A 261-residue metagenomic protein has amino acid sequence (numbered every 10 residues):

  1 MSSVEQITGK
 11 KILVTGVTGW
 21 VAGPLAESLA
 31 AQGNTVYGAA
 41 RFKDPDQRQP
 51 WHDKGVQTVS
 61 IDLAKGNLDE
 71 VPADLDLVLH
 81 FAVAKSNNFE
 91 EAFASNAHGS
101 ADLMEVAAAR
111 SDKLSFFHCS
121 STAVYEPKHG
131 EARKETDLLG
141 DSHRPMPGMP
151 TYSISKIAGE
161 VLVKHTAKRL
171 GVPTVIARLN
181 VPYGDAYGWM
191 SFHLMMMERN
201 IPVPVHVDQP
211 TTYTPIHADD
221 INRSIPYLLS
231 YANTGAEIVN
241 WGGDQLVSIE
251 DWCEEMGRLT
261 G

Functional and structural regions predicted by a protein language model:
V4, I12-Q32: N-terminal Rossmann NAD(P)H-binding glycine-rich loop of SDR-like oxidoreductase domains
A39-D44: N-terminal Rossmann-fold cofactor-binding loop
P45, S60-H98: NAD(P)H-binding glycine-rich loop region in Rossmannoid oxidoreductase-like domains and their noncatalytic homologs
A84-K85, T122-H129, N180-Y183: Active-site segment of SDR-like NAD(P)-dependent oxidoreductases
A101-T151: Conserved Rossmann-fold NAD(P)-dependent oxidoreductase catalytic core, especially the SDR/UDP-sugar
G130-E131, V161-Y213, A218, N222 (+1 more regions): NAD(P)-dependent short-chain dehydrogenase/reductase
S155: Active-site helix of classical SDR
R199, S224-G261: Mid/C-terminal beta-alpha module of Rossmann-like enzyme folds, strongest in SDR-family dehydrogenases/epimerases
